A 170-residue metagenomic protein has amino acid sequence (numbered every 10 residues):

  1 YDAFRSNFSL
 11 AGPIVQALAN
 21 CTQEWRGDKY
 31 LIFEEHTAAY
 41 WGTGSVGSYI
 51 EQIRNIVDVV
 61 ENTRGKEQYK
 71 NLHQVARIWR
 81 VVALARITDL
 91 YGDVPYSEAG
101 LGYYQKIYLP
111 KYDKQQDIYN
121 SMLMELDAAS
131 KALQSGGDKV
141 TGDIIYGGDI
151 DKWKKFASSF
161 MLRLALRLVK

Functional and structural regions predicted by a protein language model:
Y1-N120: Short acidic-aromatic linear motifs embedded in glycine-rich loops, typified by GG[WY][YF]DAGD(H) and related
S9, E24, L133, I144-I145 (+1 more regions): Generic detector of intrinsically disordered, low-complexity, polar/charged segments
N62-K70, S135-D149: Flexible helix-coil transition and linker loops at the boundaries of alpha-helical arrays
Y103-Q116, V140-D149, L164: Short acidic, glycine/Ser/Thr-rich loop/turn "cap" segments at secondary-structure junctions
L123-G137, I150-K170: Aromatic-residue-lined binding/catalytic grooves and analogous aromatic/hydrophobic interfacial grooves in multimeric
